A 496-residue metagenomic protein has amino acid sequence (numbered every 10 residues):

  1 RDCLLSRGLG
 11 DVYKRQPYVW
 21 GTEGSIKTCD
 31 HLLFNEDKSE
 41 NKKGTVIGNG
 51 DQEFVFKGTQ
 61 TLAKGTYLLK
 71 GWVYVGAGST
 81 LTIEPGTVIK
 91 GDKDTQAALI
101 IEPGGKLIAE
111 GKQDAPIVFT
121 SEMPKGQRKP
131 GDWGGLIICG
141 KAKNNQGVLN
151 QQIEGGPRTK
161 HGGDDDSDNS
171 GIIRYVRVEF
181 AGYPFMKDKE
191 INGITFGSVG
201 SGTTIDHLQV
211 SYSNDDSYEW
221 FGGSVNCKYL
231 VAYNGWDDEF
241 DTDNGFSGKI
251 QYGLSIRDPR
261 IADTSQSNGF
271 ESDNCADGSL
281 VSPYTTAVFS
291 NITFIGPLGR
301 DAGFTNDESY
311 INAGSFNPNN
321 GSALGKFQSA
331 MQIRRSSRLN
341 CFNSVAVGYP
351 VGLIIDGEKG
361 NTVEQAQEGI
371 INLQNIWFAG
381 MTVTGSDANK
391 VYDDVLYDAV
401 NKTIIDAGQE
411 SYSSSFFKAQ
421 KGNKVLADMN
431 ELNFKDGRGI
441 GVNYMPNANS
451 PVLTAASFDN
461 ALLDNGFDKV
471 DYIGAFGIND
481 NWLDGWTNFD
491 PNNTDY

Functional and structural regions predicted by a protein language model:
D2-Y13: Single conserved hydrophobic/aromatic residue that forms the stacking wall/gate of nucleotide- or nucleobase-binding
D11-Y496: Beta-strand/loop edge motif enriched in small/polar residues
